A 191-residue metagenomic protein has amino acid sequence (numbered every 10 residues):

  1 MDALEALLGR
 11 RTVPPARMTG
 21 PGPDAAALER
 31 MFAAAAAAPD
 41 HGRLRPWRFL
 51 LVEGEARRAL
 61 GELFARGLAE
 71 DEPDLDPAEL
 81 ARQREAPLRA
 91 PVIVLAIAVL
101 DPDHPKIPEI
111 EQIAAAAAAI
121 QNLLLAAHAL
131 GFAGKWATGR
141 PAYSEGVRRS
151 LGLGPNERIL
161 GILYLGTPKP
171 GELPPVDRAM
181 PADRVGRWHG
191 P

Functional and structural regions predicted by a protein language model:
M1-R89, P191: N-terminal amphipathic, basic helical "cap/leader" segment at the start of enzyme domains
E5-G9, I159-P191: C-terminal helix-cap and adjacent tail motif
A35, V94, L100-R149: Small-aliphatic-rich amphipathic alpha-helix that forms the alpha element of a beta-alpha
G54-A59, A65-R66, L100-P102, E145 (+1 more regions): Short, charged/polar surface micro-motifs in flexible loops or helix N-caps
G61-E62, K106, L173-V176: Short, charged, solvent-exposed linker or helix-capping segments at domain edges/interfaces that act as flexible hinges
P91-L95, G161: Structural motif
V147-L160: Short, electropositive alpha-helical surface patch
